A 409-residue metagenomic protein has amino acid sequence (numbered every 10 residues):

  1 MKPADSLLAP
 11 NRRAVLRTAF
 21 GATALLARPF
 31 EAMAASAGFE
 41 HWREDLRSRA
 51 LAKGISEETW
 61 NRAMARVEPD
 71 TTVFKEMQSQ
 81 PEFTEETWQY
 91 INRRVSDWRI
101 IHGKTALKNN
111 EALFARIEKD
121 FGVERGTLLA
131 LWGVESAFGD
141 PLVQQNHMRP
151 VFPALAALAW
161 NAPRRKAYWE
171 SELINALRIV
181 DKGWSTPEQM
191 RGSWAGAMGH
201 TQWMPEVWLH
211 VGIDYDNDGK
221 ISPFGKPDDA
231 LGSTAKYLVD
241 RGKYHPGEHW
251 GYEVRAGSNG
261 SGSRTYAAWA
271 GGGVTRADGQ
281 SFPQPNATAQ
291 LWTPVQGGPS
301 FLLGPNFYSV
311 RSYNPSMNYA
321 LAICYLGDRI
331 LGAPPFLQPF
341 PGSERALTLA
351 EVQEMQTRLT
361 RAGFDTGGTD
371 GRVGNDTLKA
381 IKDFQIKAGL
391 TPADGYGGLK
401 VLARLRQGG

Functional and structural regions predicted by a protein language model:
K2, F30, P153-N161, N175-I179 (+1 more regions): Cell-envelope/ECM-targeting effectors and their regulatory/trafficking segments
K2-T23: N-terminal secretory signal peptides and thylakoid transit peptides that target proteins across membranes
R28-A34: Sec/Tat signal peptide C-region and signal peptidase I cleavage site
A35-D120: An acidic, Gly/Ser/Thr/Pro-rich helix-cap/linker signature
R47-S56, A65-T72, K119-G122, G133-D140 (+10 more regions): Sec-exported extracytoplasmic/periplasmic mature domains
W60-P81, W132-S136, N146-P153, R255-A256 (+1 more regions): Acidic helix-start/capping segments at beta-turn-to-alpha-helix junctions
Y90-S233, V239: Acidic/His-rich structured neighborhood in mature extracellular/periplasmic domains
P187, W194-G199, M204-S312, A320: Flexible, glycine-rich surface segments
